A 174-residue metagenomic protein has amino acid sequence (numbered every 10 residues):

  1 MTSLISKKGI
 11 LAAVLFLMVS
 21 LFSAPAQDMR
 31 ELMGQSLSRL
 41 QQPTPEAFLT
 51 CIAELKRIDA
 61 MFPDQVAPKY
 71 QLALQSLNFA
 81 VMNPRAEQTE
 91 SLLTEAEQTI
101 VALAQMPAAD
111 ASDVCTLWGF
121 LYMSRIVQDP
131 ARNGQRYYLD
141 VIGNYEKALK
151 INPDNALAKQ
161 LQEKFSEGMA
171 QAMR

Functional and structural regions predicted by a protein language model:
T2-A12: Bacterial N-terminal signal peptides that target proteins for export
A12-L21: Bacterial N-terminal signal peptides
F22-A26: Sec/Tat signal peptide C-region and signal peptidase I cleavage site
Q27-R39, F62-N83, A108-D129, A156-Q171: Amphipathic alpha-helical repeat scaffolds of TPR domains
Q41-K56, Q88-T99, Q135-L139: Helix-turn-helix repeat elements of alpha-solenoid scaffolds
M61, P68, L92, P107 (+3 more regions): Short coil/turn linker motifs that delimit alpha-helical repeat modules in TPR/alpha-solenoid proteins
N133-A156, E163, E167, R174: TPR/TPR-like (Sel1-like) alpha-helical repeat modules
